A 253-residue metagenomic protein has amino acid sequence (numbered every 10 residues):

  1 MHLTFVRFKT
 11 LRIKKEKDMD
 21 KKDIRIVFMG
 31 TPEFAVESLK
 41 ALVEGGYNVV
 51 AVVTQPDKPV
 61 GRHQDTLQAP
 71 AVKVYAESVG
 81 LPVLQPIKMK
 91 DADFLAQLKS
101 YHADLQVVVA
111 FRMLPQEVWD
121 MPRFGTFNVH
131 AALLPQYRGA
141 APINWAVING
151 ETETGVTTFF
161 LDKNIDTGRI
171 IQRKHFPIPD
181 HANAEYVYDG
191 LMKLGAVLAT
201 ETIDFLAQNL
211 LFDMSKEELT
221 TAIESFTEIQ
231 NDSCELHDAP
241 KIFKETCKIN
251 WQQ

Functional and structural regions predicted by a protein language model:
V6, E16-D18: Acidic, Ala/Val/Gly-enriched low-complexity intrinsically disordered segments
M19-H63: N-terminal Rossmann-like dinucleotide-binding module
D23-I24, K163-Q253: Active-site-proximal loop/hinge segments within enzyme catalytic domains
P59-H102: N-terminal glycine-/serine-/threonine-rich beta1-alpha1-beta2 phosphate-ribose binding loop of Rossmann-like
I87-Y101, L105-T157, L161: Alpha-helical oligomerization interface recognition
